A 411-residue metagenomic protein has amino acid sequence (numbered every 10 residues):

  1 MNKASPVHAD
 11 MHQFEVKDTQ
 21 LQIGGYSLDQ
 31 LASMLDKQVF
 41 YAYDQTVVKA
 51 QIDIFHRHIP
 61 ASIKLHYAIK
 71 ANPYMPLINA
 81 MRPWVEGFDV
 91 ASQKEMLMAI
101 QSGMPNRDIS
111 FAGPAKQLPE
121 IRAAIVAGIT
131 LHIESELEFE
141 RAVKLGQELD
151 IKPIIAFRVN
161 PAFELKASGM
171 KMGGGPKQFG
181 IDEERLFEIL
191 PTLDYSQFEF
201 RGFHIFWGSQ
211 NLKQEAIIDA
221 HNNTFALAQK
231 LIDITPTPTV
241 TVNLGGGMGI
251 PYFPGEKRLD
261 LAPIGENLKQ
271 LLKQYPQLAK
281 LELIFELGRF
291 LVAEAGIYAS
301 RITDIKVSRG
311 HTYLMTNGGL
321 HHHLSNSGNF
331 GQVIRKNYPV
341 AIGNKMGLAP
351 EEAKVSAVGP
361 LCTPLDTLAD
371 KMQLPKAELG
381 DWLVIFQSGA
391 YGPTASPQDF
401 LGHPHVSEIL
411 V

Functional and structural regions predicted by a protein language model:
M1-Q147, I151-K152, Y195, E199 (+2 more regions): A charged N-terminal "starter" segment
N2-A9, P161-D304, F400-H403: Active-site loop/helix belt of alpha/beta enzymes
Y26, Y43-T46, A50, N72 (+12 more regions): Conserved active-site and cofactor/substrate-binding residues in soluble primary-metabolism enzymes
V47, A71-P73, K94, A115-Q117 (+7 more regions): Active-site-proximal loop/turn and secondary-structure-junction residues that shape catalytic pockets, frequently
V48, K70, S92, A124 (+7 more regions): Conserved, mostly hydrophobic/aromatic
K64-H66, G87, N106-S110, T130-H132 (+7 more regions): Structural preference for beta-strand elements that scaffold enzyme active sites
P73-P76, L97, E164-L165, S209-K213 (+5 more regions): Flexible loop/turn segments at secondary-structure boundaries
L278-V411: Charged (often Lys/Glu-rich) extended helix/loop segments that serve as interaction or gating elements
